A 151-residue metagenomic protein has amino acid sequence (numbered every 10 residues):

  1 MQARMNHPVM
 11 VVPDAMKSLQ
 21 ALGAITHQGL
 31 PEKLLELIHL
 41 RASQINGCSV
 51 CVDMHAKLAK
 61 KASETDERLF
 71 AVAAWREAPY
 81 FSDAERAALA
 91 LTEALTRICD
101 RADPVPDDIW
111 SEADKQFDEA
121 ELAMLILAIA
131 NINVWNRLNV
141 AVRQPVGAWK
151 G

Functional and structural regions predicted by a protein language model:
M1-G151: Hydrophobic alpha-helical segments
